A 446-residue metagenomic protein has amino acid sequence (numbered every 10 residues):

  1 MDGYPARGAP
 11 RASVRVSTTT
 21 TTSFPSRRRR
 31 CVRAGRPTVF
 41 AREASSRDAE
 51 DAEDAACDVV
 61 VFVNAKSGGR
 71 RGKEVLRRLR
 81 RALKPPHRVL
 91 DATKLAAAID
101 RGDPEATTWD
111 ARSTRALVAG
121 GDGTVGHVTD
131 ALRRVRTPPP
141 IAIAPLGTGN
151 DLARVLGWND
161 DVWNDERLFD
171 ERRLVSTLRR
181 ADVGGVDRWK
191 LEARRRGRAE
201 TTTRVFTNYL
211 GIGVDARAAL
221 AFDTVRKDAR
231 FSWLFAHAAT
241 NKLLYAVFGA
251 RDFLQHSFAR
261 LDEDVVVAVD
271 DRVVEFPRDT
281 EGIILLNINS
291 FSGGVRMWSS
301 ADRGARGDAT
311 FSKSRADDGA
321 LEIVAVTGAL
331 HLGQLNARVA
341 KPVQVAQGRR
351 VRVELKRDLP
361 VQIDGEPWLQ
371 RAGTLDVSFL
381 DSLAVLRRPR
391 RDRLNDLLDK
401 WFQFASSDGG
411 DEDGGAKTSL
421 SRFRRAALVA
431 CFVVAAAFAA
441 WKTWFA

Functional and structural regions predicted by a protein language model:
M1-F24: N-terminal chloroplast transit peptides
R15, R424-A446: Terminal signal-anchor or tail-anchor transmembrane helices that tether membrane-associated enzymes to cellular
R27-V59, D411-D413, W444: N-terminal organelle-targeting presequences
C57-N64, R352-E354: Short hydrophobic beta-strand segments
V60-R77, A82-P104, W109-R112, L117 (+2 more regions): Catalytic core of DAGKc-family lipid kinases
R70, L83-K84, V89-R101, L383-G410 (+1 more regions): C-terminal helix/juxtamembrane-tail motif
D262-F276, L285, G293-K417, F423 (+1 more regions): ATP/nucleoside-binding phosphotransfer catalytic cores, i.e., glycine-rich phosphate-binding loops
